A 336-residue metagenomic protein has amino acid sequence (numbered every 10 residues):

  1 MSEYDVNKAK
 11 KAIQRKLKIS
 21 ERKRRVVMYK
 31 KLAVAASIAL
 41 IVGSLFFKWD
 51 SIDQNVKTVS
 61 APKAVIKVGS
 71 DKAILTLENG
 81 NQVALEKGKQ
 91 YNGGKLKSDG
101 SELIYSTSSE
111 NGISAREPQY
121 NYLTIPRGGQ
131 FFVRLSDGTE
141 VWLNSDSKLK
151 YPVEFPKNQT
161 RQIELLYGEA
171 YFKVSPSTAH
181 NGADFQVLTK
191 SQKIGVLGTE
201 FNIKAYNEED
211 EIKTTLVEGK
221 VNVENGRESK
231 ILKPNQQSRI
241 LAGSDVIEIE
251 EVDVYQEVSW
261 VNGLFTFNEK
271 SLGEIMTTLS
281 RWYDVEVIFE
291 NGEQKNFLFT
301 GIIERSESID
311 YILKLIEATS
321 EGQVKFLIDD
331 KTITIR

Functional and structural regions predicted by a protein language model:
M1-A12: A short, acidic loop/turn at secondary-structure junctions
I13, L17, E21-V34, S44-R336: A residue-level detector for the "anchor" residue at the start of short, highly conserved motifs
L40-I41: Hydrophobic core
